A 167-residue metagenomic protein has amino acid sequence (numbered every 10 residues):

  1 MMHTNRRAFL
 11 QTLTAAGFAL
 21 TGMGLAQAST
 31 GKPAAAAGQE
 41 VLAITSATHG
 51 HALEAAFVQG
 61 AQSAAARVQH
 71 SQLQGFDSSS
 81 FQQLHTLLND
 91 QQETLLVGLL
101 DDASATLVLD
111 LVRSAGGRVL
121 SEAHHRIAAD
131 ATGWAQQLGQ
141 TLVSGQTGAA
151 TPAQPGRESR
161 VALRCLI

Functional and structural regions predicted by a protein language model:
M1-L20: N-terminal secretory signal peptides and thylakoid transit peptides that target proteins across membranes
G24-S63: C-terminal segment of N-terminal export signals and the immediately downstream linker at the start of the mature
T30-K32, Q62-L88: A short, well-structured beta->alpha microelement
P33-Q39, T86-E93: Flexible, charged surface loops at secondary-structure boundaries
I44-H49, L96-A103: Structural motif
G75-S78, A115-A123: Extracellular or exported targeting regions of proteins
L107-V108: Long, helix-rich, hydrophobic modules that act as membrane-proximal anchors or helical bundle/coiled-coil regulators
V119, A123-I167: Glycine-rich, aromatic-bearing surface loops/beta-hairpins
